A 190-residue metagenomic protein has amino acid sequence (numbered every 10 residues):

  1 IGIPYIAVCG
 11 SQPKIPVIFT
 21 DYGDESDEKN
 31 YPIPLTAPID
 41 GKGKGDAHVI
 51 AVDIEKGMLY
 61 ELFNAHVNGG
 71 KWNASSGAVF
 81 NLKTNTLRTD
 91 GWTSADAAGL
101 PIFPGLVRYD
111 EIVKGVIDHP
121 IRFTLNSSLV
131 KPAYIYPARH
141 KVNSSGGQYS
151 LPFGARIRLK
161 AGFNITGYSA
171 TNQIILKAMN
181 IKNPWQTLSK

Functional and structural regions predicted by a protein language model:
I1-K190: Short, surface-exposed polybasic-aromatic patches that bind anionic ligands, especially phosphate groups
